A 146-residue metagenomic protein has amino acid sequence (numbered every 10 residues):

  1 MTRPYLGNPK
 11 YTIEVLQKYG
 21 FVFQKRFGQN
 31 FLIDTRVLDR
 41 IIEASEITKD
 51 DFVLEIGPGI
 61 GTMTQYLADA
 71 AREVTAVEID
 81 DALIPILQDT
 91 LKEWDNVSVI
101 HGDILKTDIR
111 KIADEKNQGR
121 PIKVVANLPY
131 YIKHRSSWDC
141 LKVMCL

Functional and structural regions predicted by a protein language model:
M1-L146: Catalytic cores of RNA-modifying enzymes
